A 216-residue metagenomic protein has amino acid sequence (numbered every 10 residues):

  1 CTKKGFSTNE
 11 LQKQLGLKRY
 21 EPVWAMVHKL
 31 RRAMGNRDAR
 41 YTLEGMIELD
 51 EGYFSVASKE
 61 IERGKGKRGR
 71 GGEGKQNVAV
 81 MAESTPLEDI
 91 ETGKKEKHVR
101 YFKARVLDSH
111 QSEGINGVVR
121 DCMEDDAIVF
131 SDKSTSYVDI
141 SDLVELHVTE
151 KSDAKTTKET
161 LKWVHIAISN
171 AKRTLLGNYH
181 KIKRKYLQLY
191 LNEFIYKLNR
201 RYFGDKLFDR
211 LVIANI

Functional and structural regions predicted by a protein language model:
C1-I216: Residue-level recognition of single "structural anchor" positions that define or cap local secondary structure
